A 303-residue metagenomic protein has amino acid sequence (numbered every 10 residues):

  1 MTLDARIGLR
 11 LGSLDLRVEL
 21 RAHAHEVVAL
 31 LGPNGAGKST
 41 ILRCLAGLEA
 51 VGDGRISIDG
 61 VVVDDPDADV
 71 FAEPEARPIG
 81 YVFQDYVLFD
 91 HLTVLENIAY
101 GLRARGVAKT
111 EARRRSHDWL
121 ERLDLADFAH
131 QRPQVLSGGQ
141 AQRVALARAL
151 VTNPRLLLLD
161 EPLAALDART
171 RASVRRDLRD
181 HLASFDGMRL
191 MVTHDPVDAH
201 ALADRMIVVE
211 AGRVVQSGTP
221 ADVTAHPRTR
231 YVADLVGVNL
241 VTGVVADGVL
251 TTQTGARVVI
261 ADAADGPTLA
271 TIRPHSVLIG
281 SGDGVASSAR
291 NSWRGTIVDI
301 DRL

Functional and structural regions predicted by a protein language model:
V18-A29, F89: Pre-Walker A (P-loop) beta-loop-beta motif of ABC nucleotide-binding domains
A29, F71-E73, R77-V87, L190: ABC nucleotide-binding domain signature
L31-P33: The feature captures the beta-strand-to-loop junction immediately N-terminal to the Walker
S39-L42, V144: ABC ATPase nucleotide-binding domain helices that frame the ATP-binding cleft
A46: Helix-to-loop junction immediately C-terminal to a conserved catalytic motif
G54-P66: Conserved ABC transporter NBD signature motif
P78-G80, T93-R228: ABC ATPase nucleotide-binding domains
T254-D301: Glycine/charge-rich catalytic "coupling/switch" loops of P-loop NTPases
